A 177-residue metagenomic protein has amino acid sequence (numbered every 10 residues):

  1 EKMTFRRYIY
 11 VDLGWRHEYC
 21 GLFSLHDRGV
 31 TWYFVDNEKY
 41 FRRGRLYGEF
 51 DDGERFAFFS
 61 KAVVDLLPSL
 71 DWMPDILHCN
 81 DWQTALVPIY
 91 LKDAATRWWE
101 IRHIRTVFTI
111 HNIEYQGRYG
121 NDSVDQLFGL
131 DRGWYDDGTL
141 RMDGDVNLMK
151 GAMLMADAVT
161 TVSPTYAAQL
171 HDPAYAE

Functional and structural regions predicted by a protein language model:
E1-E177: Catalytic cores of nucleotide-sugar-dependent glycosyltransferases that transfer UDP/GDP/TDP-activated
